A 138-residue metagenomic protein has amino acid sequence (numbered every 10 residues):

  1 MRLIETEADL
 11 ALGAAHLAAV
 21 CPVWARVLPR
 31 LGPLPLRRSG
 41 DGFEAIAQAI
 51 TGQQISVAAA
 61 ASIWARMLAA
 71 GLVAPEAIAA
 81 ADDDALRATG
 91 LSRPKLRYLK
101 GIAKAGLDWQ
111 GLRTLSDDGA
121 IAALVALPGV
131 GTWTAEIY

Functional and structural regions predicted by a protein language model:
M1-G42: Intrinsically disordered, low-complexity, charged terminal extensions of DNA damage-control enzymes
I4, V23, V27, I55-S56 (+1 more regions): Alpha-helical ds-nucleic-acid-binding substructure associated with the helix-hairpin-helix region of base-excision DNA
A11, D41-A45, A80, D118-I121: Alpha-helical scaffolds flanking conserved acidic
